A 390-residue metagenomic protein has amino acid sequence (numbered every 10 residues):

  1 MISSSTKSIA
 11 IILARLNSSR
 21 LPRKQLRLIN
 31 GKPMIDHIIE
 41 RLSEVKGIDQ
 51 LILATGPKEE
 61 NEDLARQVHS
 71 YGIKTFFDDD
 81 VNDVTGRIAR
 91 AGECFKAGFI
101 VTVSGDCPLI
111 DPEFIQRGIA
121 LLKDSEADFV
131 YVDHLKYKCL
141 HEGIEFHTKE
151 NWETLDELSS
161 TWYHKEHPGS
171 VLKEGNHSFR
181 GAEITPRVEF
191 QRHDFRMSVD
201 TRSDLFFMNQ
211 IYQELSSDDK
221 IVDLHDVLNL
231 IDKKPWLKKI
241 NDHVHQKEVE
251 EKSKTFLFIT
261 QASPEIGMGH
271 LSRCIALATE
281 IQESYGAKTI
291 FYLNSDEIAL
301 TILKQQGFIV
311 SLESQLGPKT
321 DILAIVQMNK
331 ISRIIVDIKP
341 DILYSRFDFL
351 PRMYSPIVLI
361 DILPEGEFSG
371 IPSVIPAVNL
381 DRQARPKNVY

Functional and structural regions predicted by a protein language model:
M1-L21, S253: N-terminal nucleotide-binding beta1-loop-alpha1 segment
R20-K24, N30, A262-R273, A299: A short, glycine/small-residue-rich beta-strand->loop->alpha-helix junction that serves as a flexible
M34-L51, L64-R66, S70-Y71, A276-Y285: A short, N-terminal amphipathic alpha-helix
E62-V81, A287-A324: Conserved nucleotide-sugar phosphate-binding/catalytic loop shared by glycosyltransferases and other
G92, A97-C107: Short beta-strand-to-loop acidic/aromatic patch adjacent to the donor-nucleotide binding site
D111-Y137: Conserved donor-nucleotide/metal-binding helix-loop-beta segment in metal-dependent transferases, i.e., the alpha-helix
H147-S253, Y390: Active-site oxyanion/phosphate-handling segment shared across diverse enzymes
S369-Y390: A nucleotide-sugar donor-handling region in carbohydrate enzymes
